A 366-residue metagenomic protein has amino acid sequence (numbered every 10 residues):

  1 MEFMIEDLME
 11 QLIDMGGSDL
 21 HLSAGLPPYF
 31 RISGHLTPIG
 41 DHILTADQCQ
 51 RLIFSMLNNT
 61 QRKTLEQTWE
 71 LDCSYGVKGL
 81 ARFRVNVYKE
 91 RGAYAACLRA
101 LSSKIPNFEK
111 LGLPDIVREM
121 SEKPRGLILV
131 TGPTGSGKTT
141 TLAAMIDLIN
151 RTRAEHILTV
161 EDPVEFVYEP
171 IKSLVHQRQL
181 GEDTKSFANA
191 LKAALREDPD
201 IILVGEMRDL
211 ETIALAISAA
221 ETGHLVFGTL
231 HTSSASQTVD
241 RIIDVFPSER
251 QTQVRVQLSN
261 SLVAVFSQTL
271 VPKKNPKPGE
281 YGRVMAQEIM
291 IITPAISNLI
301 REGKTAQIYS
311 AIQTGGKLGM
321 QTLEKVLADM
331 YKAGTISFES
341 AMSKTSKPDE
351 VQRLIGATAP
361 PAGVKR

Functional and structural regions predicted by a protein language model:
M1-R366: Short, flexible helix-loop junctions that flank or precede catalytic/ligand sites
